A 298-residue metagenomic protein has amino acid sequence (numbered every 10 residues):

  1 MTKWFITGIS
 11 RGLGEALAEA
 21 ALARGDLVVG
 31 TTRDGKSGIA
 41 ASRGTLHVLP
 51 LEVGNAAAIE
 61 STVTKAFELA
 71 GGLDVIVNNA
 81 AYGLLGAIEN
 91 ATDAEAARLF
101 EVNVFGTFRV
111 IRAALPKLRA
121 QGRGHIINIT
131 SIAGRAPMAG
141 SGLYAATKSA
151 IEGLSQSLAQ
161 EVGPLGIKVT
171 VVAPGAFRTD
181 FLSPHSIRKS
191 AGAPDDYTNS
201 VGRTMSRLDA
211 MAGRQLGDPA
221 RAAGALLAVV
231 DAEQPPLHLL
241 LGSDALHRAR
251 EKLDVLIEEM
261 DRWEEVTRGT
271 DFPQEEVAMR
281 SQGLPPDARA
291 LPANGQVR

Functional and structural regions predicted by a protein language model:
S10, A18: N-terminal Rossmann NAD(P)H-binding glycine-rich loop of SDR-like oxidoreductase domains
R43-A57: Rossmann-fold cofactor-recognition segment
A87-I88, E95-A97: Substrate-binding pocket helix/loop in short-chain dehydrogenase/reductase
I111, T147-A150: Active-site helix of classical SDR
I111-R112, Q156: A short, exposed helix-loop element centered on a Lys and neighboring polar residues
S131: Residue(s) in the substrate-gating loop at a strand-loop-helix junction that position the organic substrate next
P164-P236: SDR active-site lid
